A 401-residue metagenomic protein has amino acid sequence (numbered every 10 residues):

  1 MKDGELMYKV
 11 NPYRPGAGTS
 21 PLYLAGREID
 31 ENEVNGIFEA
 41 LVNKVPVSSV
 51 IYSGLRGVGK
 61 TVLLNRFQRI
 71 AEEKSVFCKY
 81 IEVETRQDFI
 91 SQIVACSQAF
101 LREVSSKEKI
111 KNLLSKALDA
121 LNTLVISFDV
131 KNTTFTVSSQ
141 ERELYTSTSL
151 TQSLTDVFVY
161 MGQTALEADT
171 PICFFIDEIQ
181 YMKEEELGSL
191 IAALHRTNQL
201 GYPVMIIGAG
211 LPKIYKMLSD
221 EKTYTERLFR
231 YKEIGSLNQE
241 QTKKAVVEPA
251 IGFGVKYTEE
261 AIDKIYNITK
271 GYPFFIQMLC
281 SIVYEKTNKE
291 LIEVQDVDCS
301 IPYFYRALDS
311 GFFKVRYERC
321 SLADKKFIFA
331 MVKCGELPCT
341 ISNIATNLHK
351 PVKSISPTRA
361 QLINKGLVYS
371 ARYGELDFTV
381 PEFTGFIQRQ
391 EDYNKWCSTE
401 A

Functional and structural regions predicted by a protein language model:
M1-S48, L113, W396-A401: A short, basic N-terminal segment
L41, I214-N267, K289-L291: Helix-loop-helix "sensor" segment of P-loop NTPases
P46-G54, V58-I172, Y202-V204: P-loop NTPase nucleotide-binding core
L166-A168, I172-F175, Y181-S189, A193-K222: Sensor-1/coupling segment of RecA-like P-loop NTPase cores
E185, S342, L348-K365: Short amphipathic alpha-helical interaction segments
G271, Q277-V352: Winged-helix-like regulatory helical subdomains adjacent to P-loop NTPase cores
I363-Y373: A short, conserved structural fragment
P381-A401: Short, amphipathic alpha-helical interaction segments positioned at domain boundaries
